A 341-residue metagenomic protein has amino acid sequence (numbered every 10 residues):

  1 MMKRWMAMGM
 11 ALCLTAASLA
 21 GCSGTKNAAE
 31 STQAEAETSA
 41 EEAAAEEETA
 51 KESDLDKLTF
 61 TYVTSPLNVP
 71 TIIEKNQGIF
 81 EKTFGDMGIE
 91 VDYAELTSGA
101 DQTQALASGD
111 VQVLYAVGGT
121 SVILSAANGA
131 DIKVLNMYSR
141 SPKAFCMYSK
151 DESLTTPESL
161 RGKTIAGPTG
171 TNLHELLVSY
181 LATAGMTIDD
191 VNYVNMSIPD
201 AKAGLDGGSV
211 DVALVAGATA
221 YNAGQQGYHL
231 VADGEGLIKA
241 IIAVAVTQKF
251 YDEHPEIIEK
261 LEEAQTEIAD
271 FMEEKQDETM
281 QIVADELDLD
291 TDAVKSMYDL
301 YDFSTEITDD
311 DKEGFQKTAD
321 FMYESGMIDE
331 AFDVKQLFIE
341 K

Functional and structural regions predicted by a protein language model:
L19-A43: Bacterial lipoprotein signal-peptidase II cleavage site
K51, S149-T164, D252-E256: Flexible hinge/capping segments at coil-to-helix
E52, K57-N76, G170: Extracytoplasmic "Venus flytrap"
L58-T64, E158-G170, D270: Short loop->beta-strand "edge-of-pocket" segments that line small-molecule binding or catalytic clefts across diverse
N68-E74, A94-D131, K143-P157, E175 (+3 more regions): Pocket-flanking alpha-helical
I73-I89, H174-Y193, G224-Q225, Q281: Ligand-binding cleft/hinge of the Venus flytrap
T120, D190-V194, P199-V283: Pocket-lining segment of extracytoplasmic ligand-binding domains
E253-M327: Secondary-structure end/capping motifs
